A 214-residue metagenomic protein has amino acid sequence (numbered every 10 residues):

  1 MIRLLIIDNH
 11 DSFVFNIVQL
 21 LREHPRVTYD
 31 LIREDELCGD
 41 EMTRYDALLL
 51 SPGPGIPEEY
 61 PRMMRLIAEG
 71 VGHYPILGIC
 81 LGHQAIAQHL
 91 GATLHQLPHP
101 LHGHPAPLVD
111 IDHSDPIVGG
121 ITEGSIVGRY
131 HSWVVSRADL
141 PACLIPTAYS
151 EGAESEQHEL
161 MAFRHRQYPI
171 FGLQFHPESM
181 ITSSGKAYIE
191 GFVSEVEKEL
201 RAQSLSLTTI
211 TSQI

Functional and structural regions predicted by a protein language model:
M1-G72, I79-L81, S183-S184, E190-I214: N-terminal beta1-alpha1 cap of cysteine-dependent amidohydrolase-like domains
T28-L31, L94, P146: Generic structural signal for residues in well-ordered beta-strands
R33-E34, Q96, R129: Short loop/edge segments at beta-strand edges and connector loops that shape dinucleotide/nucleotide cofactor-binding
Y45-G120, G124-I126, I189: Cysteine-nucleophile active-site neighborhood
P54-I56, V134, E178-M180: Short histidine/acidic/glycine/proline-rich micro-motifs that form metal- and phosphate-coordinating active-site loops
C80, H131, H176: Histidine-centered divalent metal-coordination motifs
S114-Q167: Catalytic beta-strand/loop cores that center a nucleophilic Ser/Cys/Thr and support acyl-enzyme chemistry
S155-L200: A glycine-centered loop/beta-turn motif at secondary-structure junctions
